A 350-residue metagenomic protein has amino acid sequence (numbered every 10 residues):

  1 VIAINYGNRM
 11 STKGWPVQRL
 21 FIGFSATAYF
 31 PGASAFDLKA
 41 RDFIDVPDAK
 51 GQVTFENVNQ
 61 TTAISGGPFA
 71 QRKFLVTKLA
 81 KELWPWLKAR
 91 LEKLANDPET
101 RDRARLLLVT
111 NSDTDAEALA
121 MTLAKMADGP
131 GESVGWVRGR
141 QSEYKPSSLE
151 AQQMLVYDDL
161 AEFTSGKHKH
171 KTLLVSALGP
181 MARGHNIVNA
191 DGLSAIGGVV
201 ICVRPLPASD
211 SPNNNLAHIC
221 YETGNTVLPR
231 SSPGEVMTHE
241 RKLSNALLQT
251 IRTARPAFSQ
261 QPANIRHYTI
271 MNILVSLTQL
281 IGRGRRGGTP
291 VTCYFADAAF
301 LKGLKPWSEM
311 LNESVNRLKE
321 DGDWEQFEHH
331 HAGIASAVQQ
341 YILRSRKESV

Functional and structural regions predicted by a protein language model:
V1-V350: ASCE RecA-like P-loop NTPase motor cores that couple ATP hydrolysis to mechanical translocation on nucleic acids
